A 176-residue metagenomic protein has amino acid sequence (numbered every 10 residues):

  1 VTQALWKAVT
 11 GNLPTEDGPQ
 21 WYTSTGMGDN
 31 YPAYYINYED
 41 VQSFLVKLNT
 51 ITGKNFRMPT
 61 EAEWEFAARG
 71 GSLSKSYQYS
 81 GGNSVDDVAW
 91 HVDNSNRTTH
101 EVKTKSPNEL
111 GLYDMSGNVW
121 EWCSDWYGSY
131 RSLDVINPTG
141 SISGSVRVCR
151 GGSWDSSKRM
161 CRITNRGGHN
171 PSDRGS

Functional and structural regions predicted by a protein language model:
V1-G81, D125-S129: Active-site microenvironments of metalloenzymes and redox enzymes
W6, E39, S43, V85 (+4 more regions): Residue-level recognition of alpha-helix boundary/capping or hinge positions
S76-H100, S143-V146: Chymotrypsin/trypsin-fold serine protease catalytic domain
D87-S116, G167-S172: Short, well-ordered junction/capping motifs at the entry into regular secondary structure
S106-N108, G140-S176: Disulfide-stabilized, aromatic/cysteine-rich ligand-recognition loop
W122: Polar, enzyme-active/binding microenvironments
S129-I136: A short, polar/charged loop-to-alpha-helix boundary motif
